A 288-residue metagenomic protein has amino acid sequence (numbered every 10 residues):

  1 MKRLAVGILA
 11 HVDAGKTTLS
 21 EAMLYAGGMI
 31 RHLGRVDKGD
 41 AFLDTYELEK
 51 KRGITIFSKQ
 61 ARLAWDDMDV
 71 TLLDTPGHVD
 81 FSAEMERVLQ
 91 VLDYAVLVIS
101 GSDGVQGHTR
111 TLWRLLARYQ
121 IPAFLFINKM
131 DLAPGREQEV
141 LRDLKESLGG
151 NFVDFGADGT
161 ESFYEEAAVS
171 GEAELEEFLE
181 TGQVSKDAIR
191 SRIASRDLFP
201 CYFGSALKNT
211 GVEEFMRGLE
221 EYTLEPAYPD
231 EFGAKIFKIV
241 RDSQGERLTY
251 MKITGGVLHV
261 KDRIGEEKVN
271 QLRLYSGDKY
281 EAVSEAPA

Functional and structural regions predicted by a protein language model:
M1-A14, H32-L33, G101-G245, D262-I264: P-loop NTPase catalytic nucleotide-binding module
M1-V91, A95-I99, V105, E139 (+4 more regions): P-loop NTPase switch module centered on the Walker A-proximal segment
F57, A64, G156, Y202 (+3 more regions): Residues in well-ordered beta-strands of folded domains
K59, S82-M85, T109-W113, V140-L141 (+2 more regions): Short beta-alpha junctions and helix-cap segments that line functional grooves
L97, L125-D131, L274-K279: Short beta-alpha connecting loops at secondary-structure transitions that line or flank enzyme active sites
V98, S205, M251: Active-site-adjacent beta-strand anchor residues
Y222-L224, P229-A288: Conserved nucleotide-binding/hydrolysis modules and their immediate coupling elements across P-loop/ASCE NTPase motors
